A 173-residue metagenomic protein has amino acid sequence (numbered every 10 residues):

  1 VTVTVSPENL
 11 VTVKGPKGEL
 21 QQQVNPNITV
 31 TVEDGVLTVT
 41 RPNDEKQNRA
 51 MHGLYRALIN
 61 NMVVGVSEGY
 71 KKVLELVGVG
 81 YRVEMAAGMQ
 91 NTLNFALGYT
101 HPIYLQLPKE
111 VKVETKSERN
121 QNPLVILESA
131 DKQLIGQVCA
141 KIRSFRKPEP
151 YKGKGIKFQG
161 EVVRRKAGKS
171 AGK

Functional and structural regions predicted by a protein language model:
T2-H52, R56-V64, E68-K173: N-terminal intrinsically disordered, cationic/polar leader segments that include organellar targeting peptides
